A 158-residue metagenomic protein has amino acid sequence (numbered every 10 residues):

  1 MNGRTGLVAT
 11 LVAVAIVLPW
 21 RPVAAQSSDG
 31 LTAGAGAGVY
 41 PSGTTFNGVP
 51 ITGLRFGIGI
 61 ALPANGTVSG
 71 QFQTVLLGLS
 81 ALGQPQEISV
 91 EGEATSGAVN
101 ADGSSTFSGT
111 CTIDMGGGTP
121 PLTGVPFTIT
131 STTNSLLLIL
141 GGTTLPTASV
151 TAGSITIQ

Functional and structural regions predicted by a protein language model:
M1-A9: Bacterial N-terminal signal peptides that target proteins for export
A9-P19: Bacterial N-terminal signal peptides
W20-A25: Sec/Tat signal peptide C-region and signal peptidase I cleavage site
Q26-L76, T144-Q158: N-terminal segment immediately downstream of the Sec signal-peptide cleavage site in secreted/extracellular proteins
G48-T123: Predominantly extracellular/secreted and cell-surface proteins with exposed, flexible low-complexity segments
N65-G66, A98-D102, T133-L140, I155-Q158: Short, surface-exposed linear segments at secondary-structure transitions and domain or protein termini
I113, T130-S135, T147-S149, I157: Interface elements of modular peptide-recognition networks comprising either
P120-I139: A short, surface-exposed beta-strand/turn
